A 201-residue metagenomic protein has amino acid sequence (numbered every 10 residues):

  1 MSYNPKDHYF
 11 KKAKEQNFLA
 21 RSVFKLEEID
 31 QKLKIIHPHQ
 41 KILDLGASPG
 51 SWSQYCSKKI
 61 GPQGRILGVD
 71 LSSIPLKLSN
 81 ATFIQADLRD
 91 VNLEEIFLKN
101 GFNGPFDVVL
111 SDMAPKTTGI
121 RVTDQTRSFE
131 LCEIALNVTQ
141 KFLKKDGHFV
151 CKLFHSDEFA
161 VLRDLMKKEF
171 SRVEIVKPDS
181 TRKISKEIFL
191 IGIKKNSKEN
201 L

Functional and structural regions predicted by a protein language model:
M1-P38: Class I SAM-dependent methyltransferase Rossmann-like catalytic core, especially the SAM/SAH-binding loop
H37, I60-G61, L143-K144: Helix-to-beta-strand junctions that scaffold the AdoMet/dcAdoMet cofactor pocket in Class I SAM-dependent enzymes
P38-S48: Conserved class I S-adenosyl-L-methionine
P49-G61: Conserved SAM-binding loop of SAM-dependent methyltransferases across substrates and taxa, primarily the Class I
V69-T118: S-adenosyl-L-methionine
F129-K145: A short glycine-rich, Lys/Arg-flanked "PGG" loop and its adjoining helix->strand segment in the class I
D146-L153: Conserved beta-strand signature within the Rossmann-like core of class I S-adenosyl-L-methionine
L153-L201: Class I S-adenosyl-L-methionine
